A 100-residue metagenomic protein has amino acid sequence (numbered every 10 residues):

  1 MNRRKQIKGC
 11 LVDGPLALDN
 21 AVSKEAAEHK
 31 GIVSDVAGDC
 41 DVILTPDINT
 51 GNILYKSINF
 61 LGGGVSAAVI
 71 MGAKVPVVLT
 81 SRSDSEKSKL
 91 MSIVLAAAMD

Functional and structural regions predicted by a protein language model:
M1-D41: Active-site rim loops that border cofactor/substrate pockets in soluble metabolic enzymes
L11-P15, P46, M71, L79: General beta-strand structural signal in soluble alpha/beta enzymes
A17, I48, R82-D84: Short, ordered loop/turn segments at secondary-structure junctions
A26-A73: A C-terminal functional module that forms or caps the active site or interfaces directly with catalytic machinery
L54-S57, G64-D100: C-terminal functional extensions of proteins
